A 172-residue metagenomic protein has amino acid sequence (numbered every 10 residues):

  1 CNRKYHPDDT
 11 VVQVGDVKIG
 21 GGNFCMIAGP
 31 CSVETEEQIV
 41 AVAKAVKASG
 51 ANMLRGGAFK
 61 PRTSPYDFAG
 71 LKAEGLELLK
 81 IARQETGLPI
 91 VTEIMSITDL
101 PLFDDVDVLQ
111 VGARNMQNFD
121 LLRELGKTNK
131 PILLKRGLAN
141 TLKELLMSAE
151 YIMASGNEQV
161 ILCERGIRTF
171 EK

Functional and structural regions predicted by a protein language model:
C1-I27: N-terminal amphipathic alpha-helix/helix-capping segment at the start of soluble metabolic enzymes
F24-A41, P65-A69, P89-E93, G112-R114 (+1 more regions): Active-site mouth loops of central-metabolism enzymes
C25-P30, N52-G56, I90-T92, L109-V111 (+2 more regions): Hydrophobic faces of well-ordered beta-strands that scaffold small-molecule active sites in alpha/beta enzyme cores
E36-K44, I97-D105, L142-S148: Catalytic cores of alpha/beta
A41-G57: Catalytic domains of carbohydrate-active enzymes, especially glycoside hydrolases
R55-A73: Glycine-rich, proline-tolerant flexible connector loops at the mouths of alpha/beta enzymes
A58-R62, N115-K172: Conserved anion-binding
F68-T92, E124-P131: Alpha-helix-loop-beta-strand connector modules within alpha/beta enzyme cores
